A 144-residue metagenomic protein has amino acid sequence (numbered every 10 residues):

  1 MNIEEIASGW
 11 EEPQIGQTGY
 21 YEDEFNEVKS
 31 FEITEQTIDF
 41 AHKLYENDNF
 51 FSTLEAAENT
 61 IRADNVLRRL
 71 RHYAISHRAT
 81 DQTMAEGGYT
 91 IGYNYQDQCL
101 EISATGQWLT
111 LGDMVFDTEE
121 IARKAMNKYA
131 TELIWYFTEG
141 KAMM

Functional and structural regions predicted by a protein language model:
M1-M144: Structural boundary micro-motifs
